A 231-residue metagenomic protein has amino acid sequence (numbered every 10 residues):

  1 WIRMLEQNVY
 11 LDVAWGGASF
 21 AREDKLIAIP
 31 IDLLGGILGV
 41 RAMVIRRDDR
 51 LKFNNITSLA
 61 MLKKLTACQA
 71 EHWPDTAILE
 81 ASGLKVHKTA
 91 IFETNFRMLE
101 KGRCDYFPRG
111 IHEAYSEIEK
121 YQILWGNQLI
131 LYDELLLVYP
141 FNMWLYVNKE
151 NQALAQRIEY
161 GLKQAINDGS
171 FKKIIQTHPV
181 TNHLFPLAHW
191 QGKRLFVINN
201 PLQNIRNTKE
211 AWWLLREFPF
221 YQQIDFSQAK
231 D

Functional and structural regions predicted by a protein language model:
W1-E23, I158: Extracytoplasmic small-molecule ligand-binding "clamshell" domains of the periplasmic binding protein/Venus flytrap
W1-M4, H87-K101: Short helix-initiation/N-cap motifs at beta->coil->alpha
V13-L26, P108-Q128: A ligand-binding cleft/hinge motif common to bilobed small-molecule-binding domains
S19-R22, R50, H72-T76, E93 (+2 more regions): Solvent-exposed loop/turn segments at secondary-structure junctions within structured extracellular/periplasmic domains
D32-A77: A conserved helix-loop-strand patch within extracytoplasmic ligand-binding domains of the periplasmic binding
G36-A42, I123-Q156, T181-I205, W212-E217: Periplasmic-binding protein-like
N55-M61, E71-I91, I118-G126, K230: Ligand-binding cleft/hinge of the Venus flytrap
A70-A81, L162-K230: Ligand-binding clefts/hinges and TM-proximal coupling segments of bilobed small-molecule sensing domains
